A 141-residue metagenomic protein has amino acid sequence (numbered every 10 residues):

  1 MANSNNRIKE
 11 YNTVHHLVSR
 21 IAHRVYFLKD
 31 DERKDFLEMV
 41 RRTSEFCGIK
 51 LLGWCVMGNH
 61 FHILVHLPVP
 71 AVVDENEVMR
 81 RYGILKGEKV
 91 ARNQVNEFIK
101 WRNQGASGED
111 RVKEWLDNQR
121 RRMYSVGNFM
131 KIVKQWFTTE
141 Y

Functional and structural regions predicted by a protein language model:
M1-Y141: Short catalytic/metal-binding and nucleic-acid-binding patches
